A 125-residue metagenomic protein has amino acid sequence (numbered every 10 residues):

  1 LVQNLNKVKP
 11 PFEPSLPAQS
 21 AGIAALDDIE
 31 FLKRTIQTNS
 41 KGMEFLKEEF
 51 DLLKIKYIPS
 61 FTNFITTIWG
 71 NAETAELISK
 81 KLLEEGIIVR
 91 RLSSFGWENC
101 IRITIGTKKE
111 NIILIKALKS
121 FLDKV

Functional and structural regions predicted by a protein language model:
L1, D27-D28, W69-A72, K108: Short loop segments at secondary-structure junctions
L1-F50, I55-I58: PLP-dependent aminotransferase class I/II
F12, F64, G96: Residue-level detector of flexible, active-site-proximal loop/helix-junction positions within diverse enzyme catalytic
L16, F61-T62, S93: Short loop/turn and capping residues at structural boundaries
A18-A25, A72-A75, A117: A sequence-composition feature that detects small, non-aromatic residues
T35, T67, L92: Glycine- and other small-residue-rich loops at beta-strand/loop junctions that grip anionic moieties
S40, E44, E49-E85, I101 (+1 more regions): Conserved PLP-binding catalytic core of the aspartate aminotransferase-like
E73, L77-E85, R90, S94-V125: PLP-dependent enzyme catalytic core of the Aspartate aminotransferase-like
